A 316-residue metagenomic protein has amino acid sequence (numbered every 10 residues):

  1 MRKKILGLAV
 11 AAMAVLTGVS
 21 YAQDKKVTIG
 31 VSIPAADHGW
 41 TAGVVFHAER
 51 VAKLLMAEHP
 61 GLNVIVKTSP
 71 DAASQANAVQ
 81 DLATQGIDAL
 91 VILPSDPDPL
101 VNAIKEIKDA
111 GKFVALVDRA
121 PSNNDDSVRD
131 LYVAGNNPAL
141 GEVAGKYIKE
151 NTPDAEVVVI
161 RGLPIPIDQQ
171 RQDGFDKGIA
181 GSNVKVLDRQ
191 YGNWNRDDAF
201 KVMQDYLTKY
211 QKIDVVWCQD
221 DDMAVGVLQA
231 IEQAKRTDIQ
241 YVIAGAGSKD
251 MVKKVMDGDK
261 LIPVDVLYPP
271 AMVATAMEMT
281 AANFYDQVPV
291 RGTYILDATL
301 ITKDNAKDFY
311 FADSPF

Functional and structural regions predicted by a protein language model:
M1-A22: Gram-negative bacterial Sec-dependent N-terminal signal peptides
K4-I5, Y21-F316: A residue-level marker of the well-folded mature domains of exported/periplasmic proteins
